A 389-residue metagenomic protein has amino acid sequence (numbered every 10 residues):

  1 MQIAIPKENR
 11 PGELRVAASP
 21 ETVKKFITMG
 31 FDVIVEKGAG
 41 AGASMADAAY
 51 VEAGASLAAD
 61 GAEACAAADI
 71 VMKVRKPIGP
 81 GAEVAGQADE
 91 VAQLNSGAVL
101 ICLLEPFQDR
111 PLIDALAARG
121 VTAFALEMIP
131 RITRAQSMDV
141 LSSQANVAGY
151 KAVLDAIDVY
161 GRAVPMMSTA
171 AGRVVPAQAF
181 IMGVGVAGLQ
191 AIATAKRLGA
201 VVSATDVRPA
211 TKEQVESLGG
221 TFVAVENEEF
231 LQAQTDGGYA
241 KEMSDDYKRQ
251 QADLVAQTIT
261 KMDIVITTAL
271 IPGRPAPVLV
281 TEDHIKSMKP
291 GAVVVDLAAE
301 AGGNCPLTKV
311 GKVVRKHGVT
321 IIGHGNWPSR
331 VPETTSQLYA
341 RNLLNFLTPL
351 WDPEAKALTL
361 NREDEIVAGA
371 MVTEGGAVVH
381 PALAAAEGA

Functional and structural regions predicted by a protein language model:
Q2, E8, P77-Q178: Glycine/serine-rich phosphate-binding loop and adjoining beta1-alpha1 elements at the start of nucleotide-handling
Q2-A115, R119: An N-terminal-biased, well-structured beta-alpha scaffold segment characteristic of Rossmann-like dinucleotide-binding
P6-M45, P165-T260: Glycine-rich phosphate/diphosphate-binding loop of Rossmann-like nucleotide-binding domains
G54-D69, P77, A233-V265, A269-E282 (+3 more regions): A structured beta-alpha segment of the ubiquitous adenosine-cofactor-binding alpha/beta core
D69, R75-K76, L104-E105, E226 (+3 more regions): Short glycine-/small-residue-rich Rossmann-like dinucleotide-binding loops
E105-T133, R274-W327: Rossmann-fold NAD(P)-binding glycine/threonine-rich loop
E127-A170, A298-A299, C305-A389: Adenosine-phosphate binding glycine-rich loop
